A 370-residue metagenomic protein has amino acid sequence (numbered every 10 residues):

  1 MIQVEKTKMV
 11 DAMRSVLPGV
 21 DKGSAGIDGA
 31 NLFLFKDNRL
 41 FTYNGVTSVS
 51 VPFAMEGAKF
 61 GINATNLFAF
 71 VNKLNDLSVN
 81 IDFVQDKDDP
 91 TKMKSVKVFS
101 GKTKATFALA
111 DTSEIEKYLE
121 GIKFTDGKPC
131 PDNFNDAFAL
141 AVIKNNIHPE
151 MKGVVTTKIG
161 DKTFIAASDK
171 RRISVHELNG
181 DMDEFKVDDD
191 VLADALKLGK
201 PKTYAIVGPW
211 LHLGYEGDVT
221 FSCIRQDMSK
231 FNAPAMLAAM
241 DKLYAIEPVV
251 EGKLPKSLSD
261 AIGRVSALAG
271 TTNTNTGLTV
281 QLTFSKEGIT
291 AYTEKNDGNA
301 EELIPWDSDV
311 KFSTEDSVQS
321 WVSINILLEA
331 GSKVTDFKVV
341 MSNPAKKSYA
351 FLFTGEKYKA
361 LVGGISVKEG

Functional and structural regions predicted by a protein language model:
M1-G370: Structural preference for solvent-exposed beta-strand-turn elements and adjacent flexible terminal/loop segments within
